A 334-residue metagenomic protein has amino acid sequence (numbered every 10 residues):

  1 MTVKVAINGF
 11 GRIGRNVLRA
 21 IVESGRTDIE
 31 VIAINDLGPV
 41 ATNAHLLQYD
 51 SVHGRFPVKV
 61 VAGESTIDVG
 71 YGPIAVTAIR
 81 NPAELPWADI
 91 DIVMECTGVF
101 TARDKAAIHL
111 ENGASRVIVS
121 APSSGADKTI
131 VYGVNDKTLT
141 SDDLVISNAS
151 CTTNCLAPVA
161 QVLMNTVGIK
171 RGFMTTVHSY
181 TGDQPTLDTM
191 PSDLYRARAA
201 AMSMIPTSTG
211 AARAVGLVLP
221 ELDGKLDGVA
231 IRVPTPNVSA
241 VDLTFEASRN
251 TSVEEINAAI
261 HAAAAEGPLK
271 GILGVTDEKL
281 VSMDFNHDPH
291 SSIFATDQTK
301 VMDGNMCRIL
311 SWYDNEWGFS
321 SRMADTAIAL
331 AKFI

Functional and structural regions predicted by a protein language model:
M1-A197, D325, F333: N-terminal Rossmann-like NAD(P) cofactor-binding subdomain of oxidoreductases, focused on the glycine-rich
K4-A6, I146-S147, V241-A247, C307-Y313: Short glycine-rich or small-residue beta-strand-to-loop segments that form or flank ligand, phosphate, metal/Fe-S
E23-P86, G168-R171, T176-C307: C-terminal substrate-binding/catalytic lobe of Rossmann-fold NAD(P)-dependent oxidoreductases
T97-G98, C151, T207, S248 (+1 more regions): Structured loop/turn residues at secondary-structure junctions
P289-I334: NAD(P)-dependent Rossmann-like dehydrogenase/reductase catalytic/cofactor-binding core
